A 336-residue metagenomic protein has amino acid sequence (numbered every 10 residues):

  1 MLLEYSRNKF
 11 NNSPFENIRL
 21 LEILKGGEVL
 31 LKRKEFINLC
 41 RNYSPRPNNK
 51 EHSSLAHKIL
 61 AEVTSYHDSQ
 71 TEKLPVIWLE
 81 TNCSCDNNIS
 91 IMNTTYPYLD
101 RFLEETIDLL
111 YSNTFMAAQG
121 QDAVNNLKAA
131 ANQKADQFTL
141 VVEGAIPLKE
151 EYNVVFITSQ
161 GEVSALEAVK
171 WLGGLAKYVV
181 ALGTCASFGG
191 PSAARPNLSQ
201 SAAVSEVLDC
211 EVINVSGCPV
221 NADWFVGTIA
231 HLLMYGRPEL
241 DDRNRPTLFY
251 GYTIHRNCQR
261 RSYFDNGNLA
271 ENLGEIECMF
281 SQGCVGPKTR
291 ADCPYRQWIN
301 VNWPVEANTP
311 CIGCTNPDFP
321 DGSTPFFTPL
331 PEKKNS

Functional and structural regions predicted by a protein language model:
L2-L3: Intrinsically disordered, low-complexity segments enriched in serine/proline and basic residues
N12-V29: Short, Lys/Arg-enriched N-terminal segments with co-localized hydrophobic residues within the first ~10-30 amino acids
L21-L24, K32, F36-G283, P287-K288 (+2 more regions): Iron-sulfur-associated redox domains of electron-transfer enzymes in respiratory and anaerobic energy metabolism
I276-S336: C-terminal, charge/polar-rich interaction regions
